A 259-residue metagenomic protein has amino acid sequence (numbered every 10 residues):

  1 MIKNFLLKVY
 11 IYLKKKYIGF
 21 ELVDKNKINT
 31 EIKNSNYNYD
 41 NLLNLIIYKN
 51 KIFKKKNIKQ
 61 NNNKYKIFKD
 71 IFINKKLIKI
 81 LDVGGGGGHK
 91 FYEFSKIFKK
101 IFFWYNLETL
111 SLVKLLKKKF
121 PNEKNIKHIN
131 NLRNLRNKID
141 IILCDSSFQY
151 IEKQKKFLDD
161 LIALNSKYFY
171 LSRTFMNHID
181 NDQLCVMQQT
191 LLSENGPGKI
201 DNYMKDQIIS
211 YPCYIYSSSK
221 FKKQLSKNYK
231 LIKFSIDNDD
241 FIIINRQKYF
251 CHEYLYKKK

Functional and structural regions predicted by a protein language model:
M1-K79, G88, Q183-K259: N-terminal accessory regions of S-adenosyl-L-methionine
I78, D140, K167: Conserved acidic residues
D82: Class I SAM-dependent methyltransferase core
G85-N125: Class I SAM-dependent methyltransferase SAM/SAH-binding core
K127-K138: Short acidic low-complexity segments
D140-Q154: A short SAM/SAH-binding and catalytic strip from SAM-dependent methyltransferases
Y150-L164, L171: A short, conserved alpha-helix within the catalytic core of class I
N165-D180, C185: Conserved beta-strand signature within the Rossmann-like core of class I S-adenosyl-L-methionine
